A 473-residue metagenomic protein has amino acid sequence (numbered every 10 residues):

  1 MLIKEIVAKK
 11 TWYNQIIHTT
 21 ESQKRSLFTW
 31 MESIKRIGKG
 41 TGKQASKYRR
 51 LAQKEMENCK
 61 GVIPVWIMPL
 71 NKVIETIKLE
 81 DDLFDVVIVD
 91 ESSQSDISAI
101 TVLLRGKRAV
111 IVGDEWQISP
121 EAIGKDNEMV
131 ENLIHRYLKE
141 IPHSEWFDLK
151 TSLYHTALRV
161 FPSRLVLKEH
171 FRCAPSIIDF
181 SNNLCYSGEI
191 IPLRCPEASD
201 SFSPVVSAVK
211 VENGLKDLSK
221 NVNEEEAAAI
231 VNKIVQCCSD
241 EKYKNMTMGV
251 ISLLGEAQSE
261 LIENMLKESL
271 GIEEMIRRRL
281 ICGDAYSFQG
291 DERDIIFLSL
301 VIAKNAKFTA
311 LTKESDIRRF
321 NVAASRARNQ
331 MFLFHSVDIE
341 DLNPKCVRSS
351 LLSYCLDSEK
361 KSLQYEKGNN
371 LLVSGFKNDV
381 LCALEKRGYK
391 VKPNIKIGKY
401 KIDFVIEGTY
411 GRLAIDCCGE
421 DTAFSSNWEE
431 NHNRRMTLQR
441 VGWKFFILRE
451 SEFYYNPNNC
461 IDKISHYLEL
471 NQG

Functional and structural regions predicted by a protein language model:
M1-L83: Conserved helicase NTPase catalytic core signature
A45-Y186: ASCE P-loop NTPase helicase motor core
G61-N71, I281-Y286, D294-S299: Conserved two-lobed SF2 helicase motor
E75-K78, D284-I296, A324-R326: SF2 helicase motor core recognition
D82-I88, D291-A303: A short beta-strand element within the Helicase C-terminal
D126-L165, K267-L270, N305-K396, D403 (+1 more regions): Helicase C-terminal subdomain and adjacent C-terminal extension
G188-N264: Conserved helicase/translocase motor-coupling segment
V405-R435, R440, F453-Y455: Short beta-strand-loop-alpha-helix junction that forms the active-site gateway of nucleic-acid-processing nucleases
